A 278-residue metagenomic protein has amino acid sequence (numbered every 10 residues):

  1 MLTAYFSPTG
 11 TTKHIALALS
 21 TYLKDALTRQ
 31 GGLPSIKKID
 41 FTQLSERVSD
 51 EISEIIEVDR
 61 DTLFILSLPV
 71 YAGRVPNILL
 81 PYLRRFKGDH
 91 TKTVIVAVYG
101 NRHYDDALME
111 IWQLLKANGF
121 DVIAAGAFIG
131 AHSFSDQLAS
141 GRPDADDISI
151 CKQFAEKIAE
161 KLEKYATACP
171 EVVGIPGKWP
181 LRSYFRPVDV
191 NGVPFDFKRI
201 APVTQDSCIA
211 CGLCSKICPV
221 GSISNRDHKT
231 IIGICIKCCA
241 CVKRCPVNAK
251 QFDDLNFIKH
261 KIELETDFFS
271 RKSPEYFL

Functional and structural regions predicted by a protein language model:
M1-I15, L19-D40, E54-G192, D253-L278: FMN-binding flavodoxin-like domain, especially the glycine-rich phosphate-binding loop
E46-I55: Structural motif
P69, P76, P143, A201-P202 (+2 more regions): Proline-rich low-complexity regions
P176-K216: A mid-sequence, solvent-exposed acidic-amphipathic segment
V203-I236, A240-F257: Iron-sulfur cluster-binding cysteine motifs and their immediate structural context in ferredoxin-like electron-transfer
